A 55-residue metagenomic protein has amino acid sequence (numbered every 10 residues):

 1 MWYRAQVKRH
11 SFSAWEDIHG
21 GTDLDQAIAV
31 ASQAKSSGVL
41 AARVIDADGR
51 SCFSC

Functional and structural regions predicted by a protein language model:
M1-D17, I45: Short aromatic-glycine-(Arg/Gly/Cys) micro-motifs in beta-strand/loop hairpins
A5, G20-G21, A34, A42: Small side chains
F12-Q26, G49-S51: A short, exposed loop/beta-hairpin motif centered on an aromatic-Gly-Thr core
S36-C55: Short, mixed-charge low-complexity intrinsically disordered segments
